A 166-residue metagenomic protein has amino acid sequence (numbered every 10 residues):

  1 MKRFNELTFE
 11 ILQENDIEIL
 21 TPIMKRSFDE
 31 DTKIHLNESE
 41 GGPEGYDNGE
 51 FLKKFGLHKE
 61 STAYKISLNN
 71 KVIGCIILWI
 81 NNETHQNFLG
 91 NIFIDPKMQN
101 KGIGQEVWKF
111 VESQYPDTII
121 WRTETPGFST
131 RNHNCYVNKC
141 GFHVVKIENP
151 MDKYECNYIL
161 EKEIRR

Functional and structural regions predicted by a protein language model:
T8-P22: A short beta-loop-alpha structural element at the N-terminal edge of CoA-dependent acyl/N-acetyltransferase catalytic
F28-L52: Conserved GNAT-fold acetyl-CoA-binding loop/helix
G49-K65, G74: A short helix-loop-beta-strand connector motif used in the catalytic cores of GNAT acetyltransferases and, in some
A63-K65, K71-I80, F88, F93: Conserved beta-strand in the GNAT
H85-P96, E124-T125: Conserved acetyl-CoA binding element of GNAT-fold acetyltransferases
N91-I94, N100-S113, N138: Conserved acetyl-CoA-binding loop-helix of GNAT-fold acetyltransferases
Q114-G127: Conserved GNAT acetyl-CoA-binding A-motif
P116, Y136-I147: Conserved acetyl-CoA-binding loop of GNAT-fold acetyltransferases
